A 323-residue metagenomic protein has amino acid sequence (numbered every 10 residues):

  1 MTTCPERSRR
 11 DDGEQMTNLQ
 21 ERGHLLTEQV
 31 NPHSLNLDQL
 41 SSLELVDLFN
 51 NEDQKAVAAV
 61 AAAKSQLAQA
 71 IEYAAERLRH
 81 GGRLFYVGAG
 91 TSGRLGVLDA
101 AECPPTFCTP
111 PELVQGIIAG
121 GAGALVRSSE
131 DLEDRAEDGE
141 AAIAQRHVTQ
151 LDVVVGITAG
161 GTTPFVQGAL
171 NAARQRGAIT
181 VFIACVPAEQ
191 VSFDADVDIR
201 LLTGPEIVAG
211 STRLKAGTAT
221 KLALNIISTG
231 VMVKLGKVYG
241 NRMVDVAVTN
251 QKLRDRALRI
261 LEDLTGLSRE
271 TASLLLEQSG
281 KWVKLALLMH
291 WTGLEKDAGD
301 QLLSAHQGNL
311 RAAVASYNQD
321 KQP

Functional and structural regions predicted by a protein language model:
M1-Q15: Intrinsic disorder/low-complexity segments
T17-A59: Cofactor-/ligand-binding subdomain signature composed of acidic, glycine-rich, tryptophan-containing flexible loops
L48-A56, G116-R127, Y239, G280: Gly-rich Lys/Arg/Thr-decorated short loops/hinges at beta-loop-alpha junctions or inter-strand turns that position
E52-A62, S128, V153-G156: Short, basic, glycine/proline-bearing loop/turn elements
A62-R77: A short, well-structured juxtamembrane/interface segment
F85-A223, V231-L235: Glycine-rich phosphate-binding loops that contact phosphosugars or nucleotide phosphates
I226, V231-P323: Short, amphipathic alpha-helical interaction segments embedded in low-complexity terminal/linker regions of eukaryotic
